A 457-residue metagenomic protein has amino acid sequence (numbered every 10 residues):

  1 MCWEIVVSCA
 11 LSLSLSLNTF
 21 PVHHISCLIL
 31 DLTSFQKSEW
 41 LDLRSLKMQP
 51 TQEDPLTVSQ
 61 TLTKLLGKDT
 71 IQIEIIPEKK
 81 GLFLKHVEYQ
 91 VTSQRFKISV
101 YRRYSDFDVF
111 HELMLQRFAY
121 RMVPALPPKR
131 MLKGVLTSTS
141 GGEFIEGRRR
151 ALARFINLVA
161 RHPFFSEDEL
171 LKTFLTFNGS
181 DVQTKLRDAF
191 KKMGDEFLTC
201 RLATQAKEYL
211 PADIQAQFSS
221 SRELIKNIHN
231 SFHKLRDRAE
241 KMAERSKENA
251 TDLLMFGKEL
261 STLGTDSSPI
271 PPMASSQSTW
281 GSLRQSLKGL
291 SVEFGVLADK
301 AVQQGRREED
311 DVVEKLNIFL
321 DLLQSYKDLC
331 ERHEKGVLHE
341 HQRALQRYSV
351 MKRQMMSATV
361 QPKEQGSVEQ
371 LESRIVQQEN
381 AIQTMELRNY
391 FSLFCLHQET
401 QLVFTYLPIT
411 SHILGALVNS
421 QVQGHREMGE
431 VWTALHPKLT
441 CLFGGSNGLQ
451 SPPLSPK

Functional and structural regions predicted by a protein language model:
C2-W3, F20-K241, R245-E248, K457: Phox homology (PX) phosphoinositide-binding domain
V6-V7, W40-D42, L56, V312-V313 (+1 more regions): Intrinsically disordered, low-complexity segments enriched in glycine/proline and serine/threonine
S8-N18: Intrinsically disordered, low-complexity terminal segments enriched in Ser/Thr
C9, V22-H23, M356: Intrinsically disordered and other compositionally biased segments
K192-G448, P456-K457: C-terminal, extended alpha-helical scaffolding domains
